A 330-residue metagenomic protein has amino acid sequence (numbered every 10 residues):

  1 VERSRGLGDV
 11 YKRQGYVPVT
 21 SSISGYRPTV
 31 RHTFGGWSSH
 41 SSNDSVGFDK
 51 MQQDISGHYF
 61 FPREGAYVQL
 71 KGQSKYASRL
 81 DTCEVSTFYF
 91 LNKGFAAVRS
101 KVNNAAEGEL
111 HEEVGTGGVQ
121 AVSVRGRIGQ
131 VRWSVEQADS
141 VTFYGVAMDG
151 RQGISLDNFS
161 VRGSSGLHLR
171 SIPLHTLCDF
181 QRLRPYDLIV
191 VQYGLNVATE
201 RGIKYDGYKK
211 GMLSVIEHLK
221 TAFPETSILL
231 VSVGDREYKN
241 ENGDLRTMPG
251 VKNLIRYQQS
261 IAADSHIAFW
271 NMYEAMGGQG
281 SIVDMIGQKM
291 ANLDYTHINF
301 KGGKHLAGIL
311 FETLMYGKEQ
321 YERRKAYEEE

Functional and structural regions predicted by a protein language model:
V1-Y11: Single conserved hydrophobic/aromatic residue that forms the stacking wall/gate of nucleotide- or nucleobase-binding
D9-K101, E107-K210, H297: Conserved SGNH/GDSL esterase-like catalytic core that processes O-acyl groups on lipids and polysaccharides
D9-K12, P185, G194, E217-P224 (+2 more regions): Sec-exported extracytoplasmic/periplasmic mature domains
R151-S155, G163-G166, L195-G207, V233-R256 (+1 more regions): Serine-dependent acyl-ester chemistry module
I154-S155, R184-I189, F223-I228, S265-A268: Loop/turn elements at helix/coil->beta-strand transitions in domains of secreted/extracellular proteins
L174, D235-E330: Catalytic His-Asp segment of secreted/periplasmic serine-dependent ester chemistry enzymes
L174-R182, K209-L213, E217, K304 (+2 more regions): Amphipathic, non-transmembrane alpha-helical secondary structure
L188-G194, M212-K220, S227-S232, R236 (+1 more regions): Conserved, well-ordered alpha-helix/loop/beta-strand core segments that scaffold catalytic motifs
